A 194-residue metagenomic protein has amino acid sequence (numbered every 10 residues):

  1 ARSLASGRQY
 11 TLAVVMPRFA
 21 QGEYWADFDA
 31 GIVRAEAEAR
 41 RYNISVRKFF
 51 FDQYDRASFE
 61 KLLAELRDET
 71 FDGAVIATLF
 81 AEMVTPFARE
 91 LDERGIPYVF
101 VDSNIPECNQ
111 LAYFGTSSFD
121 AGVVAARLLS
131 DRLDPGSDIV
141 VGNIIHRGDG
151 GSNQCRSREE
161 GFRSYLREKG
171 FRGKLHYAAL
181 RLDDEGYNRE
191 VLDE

Functional and structural regions predicted by a protein language model:
A1-E23: N-terminal helix-turn-helix/winged-helix DNA-binding helices and compositionally similar short basic alpha-helical
V15, R67-T78, P97-V101, I139-N143 (+1 more regions): Periplasmic-binding protein-like
R18, V140-N153, A179-R181: Short beta-strand->loop
E23-Y42, A121-A125, G150-G173, Y187-V191: Short, solvent-exposed amphipathic alpha-helices that sit in or adjacent to ligand/effector-binding or catalytic
N43-T70, Y177-E194: Structural motif
G73-D92, G161-F162, R167, K174-E194: Hydrophobic alpha-helical
F80-D120, D138, I144-H146: Flexible loop/hinge segments that line or gate small-molecule binding clefts
Y113-V140, Y187-L192: Hydrophobic alpha-helical segments within soluble ligand-binding/sensing domains
